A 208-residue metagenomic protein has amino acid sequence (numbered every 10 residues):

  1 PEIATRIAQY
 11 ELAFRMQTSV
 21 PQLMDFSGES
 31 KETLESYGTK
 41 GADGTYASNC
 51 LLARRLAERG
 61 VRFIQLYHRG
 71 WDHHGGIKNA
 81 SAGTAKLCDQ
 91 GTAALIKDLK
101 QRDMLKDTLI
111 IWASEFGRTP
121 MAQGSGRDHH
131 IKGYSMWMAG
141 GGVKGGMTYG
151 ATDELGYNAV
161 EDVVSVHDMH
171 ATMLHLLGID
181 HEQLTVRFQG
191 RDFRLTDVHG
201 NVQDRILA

Functional and structural regions predicted by a protein language model:
P1-A208: Ligand-binding pockets and gating/stacking loops
